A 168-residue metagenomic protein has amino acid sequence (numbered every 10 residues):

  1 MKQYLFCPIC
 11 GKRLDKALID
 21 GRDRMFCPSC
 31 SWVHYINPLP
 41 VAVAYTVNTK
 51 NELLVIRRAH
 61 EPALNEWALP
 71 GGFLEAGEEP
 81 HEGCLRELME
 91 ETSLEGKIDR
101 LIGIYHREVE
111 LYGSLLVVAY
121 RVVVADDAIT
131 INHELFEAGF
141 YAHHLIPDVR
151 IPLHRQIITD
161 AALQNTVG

Functional and structural regions predicted by a protein language model:
Y4, R24: Residues immediately within or flanking Cys/His clusters that coordinate Zn2+ in small zinc-binding modules
C7-C10, C27-C30: Short cysteine-rich clusters marking metal-coordination/redox-active sites
A17-G21, N37-P40: Short Cys/His-rich "knuckle" micro-motifs
A17-L18, E95-G103: A short coil-to-beta-strand element that immediately follows conserved catalytic motifs
S29-L53: Conserved N-terminal beta-strand and adjoining loop/helix that marks the start of the Nudix/MutT-like hydrolase domain
N48-E90: Conserved Nudix-box catalytic region and its N-terminal flanking loop in Nudix hydrolases and closely related
Y105-I129: Active-site-adjacent beta-strand/loop module that shapes the phosphate/pyrophosphate-binding cleft
T130-A161: NUDIX/MutT-family hydrolases
